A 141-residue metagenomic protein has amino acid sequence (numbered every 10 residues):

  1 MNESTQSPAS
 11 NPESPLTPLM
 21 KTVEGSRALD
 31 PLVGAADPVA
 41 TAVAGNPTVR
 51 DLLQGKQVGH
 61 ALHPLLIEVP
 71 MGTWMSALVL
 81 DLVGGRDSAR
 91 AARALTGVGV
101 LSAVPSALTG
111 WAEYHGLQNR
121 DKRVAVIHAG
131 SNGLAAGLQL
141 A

Functional and structural regions predicted by a protein language model:
M1-A141: Short amphipathic, positively biased membrane-proximal segments that drive organelle/inner-membrane targeting
